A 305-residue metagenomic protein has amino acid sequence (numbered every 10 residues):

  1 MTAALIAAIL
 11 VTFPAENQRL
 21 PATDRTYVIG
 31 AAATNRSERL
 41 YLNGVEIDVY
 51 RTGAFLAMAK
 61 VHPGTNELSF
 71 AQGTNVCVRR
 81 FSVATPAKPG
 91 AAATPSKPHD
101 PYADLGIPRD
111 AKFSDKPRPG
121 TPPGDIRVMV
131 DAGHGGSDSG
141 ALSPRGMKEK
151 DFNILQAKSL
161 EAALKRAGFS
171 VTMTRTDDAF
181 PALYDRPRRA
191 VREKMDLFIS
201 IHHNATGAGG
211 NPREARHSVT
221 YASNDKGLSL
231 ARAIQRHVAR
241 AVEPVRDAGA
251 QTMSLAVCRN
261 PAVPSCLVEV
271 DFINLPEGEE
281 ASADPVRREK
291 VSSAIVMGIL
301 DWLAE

Functional and structural regions predicted by a protein language model:
T2-E305: Catalytic-site microenvironment of enzymes that process N-acetyl-hexosamine-containing cell-wall polysaccharides
